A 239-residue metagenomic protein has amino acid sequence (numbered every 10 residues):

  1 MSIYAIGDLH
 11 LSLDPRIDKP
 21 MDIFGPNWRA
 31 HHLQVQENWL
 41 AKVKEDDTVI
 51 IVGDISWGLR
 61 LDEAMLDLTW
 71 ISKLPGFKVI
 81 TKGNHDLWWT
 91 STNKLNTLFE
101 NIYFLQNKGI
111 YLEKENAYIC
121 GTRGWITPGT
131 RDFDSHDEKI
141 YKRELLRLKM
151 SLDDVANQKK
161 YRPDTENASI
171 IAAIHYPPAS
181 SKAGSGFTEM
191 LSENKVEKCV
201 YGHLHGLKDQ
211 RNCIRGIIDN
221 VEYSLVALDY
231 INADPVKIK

Functional and structural regions predicted by a protein language model:
S2, R16-K114, S185-V196, V226-A227: Core catalytic region of metal-dependent phosphoesterases/phosphodiesterases, especially metallo-beta-lactamase-like
S2-D8: Short, hydrophobic/glycine-enriched beta-strand segments
A5, A117-G121, Y223-L225: Short hydrophobic-aromatic micro-motifs
I6, V52, T81, A173 (+1 more regions): Generic enzyme active-site microenvironment
L9-D14, N38, L87-A183: Conserved catalytic scaffold of divalent metal-dependent phosphoesterases
H10-P15, S56-D62, N84-T92, Y111-E113 (+5 more regions): Active-site environment of divalent metal-dependent phosphoester hydrolases
I17-D18, Q36-E37, Y111-E113, K139 (+3 more regions): Binuclear metal-dependent phosphoesterase catalytic core
T48, S169-I171, K198: Short, Asp-centered acidic motifs that coordinate Mg2+ and/or phosphate in catalytic or ligand-binding sites
